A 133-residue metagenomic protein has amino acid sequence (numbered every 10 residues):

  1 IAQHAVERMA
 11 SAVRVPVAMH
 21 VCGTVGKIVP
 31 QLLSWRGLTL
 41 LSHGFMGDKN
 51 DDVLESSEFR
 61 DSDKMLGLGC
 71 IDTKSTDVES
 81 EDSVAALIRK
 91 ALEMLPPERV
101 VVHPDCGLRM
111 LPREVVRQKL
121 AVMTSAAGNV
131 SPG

Functional and structural regions predicted by a protein language model:
I1-V13, G26-Q31: N-terminal active-site wall of soluble small-molecule enzyme domains
R14-A18, P30-G133: Catalytic-face loop-and-helix region of soluble metabolic enzyme cores
H20-V25: Glycine-rich beta-to-alpha transition loops that act as phosphate-gripper elements at the mouths of alpha/beta enzyme
